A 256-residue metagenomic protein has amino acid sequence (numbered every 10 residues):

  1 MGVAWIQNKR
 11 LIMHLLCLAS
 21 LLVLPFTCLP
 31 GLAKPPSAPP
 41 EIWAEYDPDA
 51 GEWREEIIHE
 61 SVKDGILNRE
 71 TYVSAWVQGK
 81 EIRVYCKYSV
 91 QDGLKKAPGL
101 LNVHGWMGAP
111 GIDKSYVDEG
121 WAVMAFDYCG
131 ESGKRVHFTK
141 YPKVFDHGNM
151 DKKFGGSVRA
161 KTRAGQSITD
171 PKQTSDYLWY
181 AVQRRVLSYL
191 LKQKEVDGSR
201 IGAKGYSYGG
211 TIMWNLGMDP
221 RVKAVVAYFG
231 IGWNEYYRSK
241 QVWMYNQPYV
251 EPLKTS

Functional and structural regions predicted by a protein language model:
M1-M13: N-terminal secretory signal peptides that target proteins for export/translocation
L16-T27: Bacterial N-terminal signal peptides
P30-A33: Boundary at the C-terminal end of the N-terminal hydrophobic targeting segment
E45-L94: N-terminal cap/lid segment of alpha/beta-hydrolase-fold proteins
Y85, K95-G105: Short beta-strand element of the alpha/beta-hydrolase
N102-A109, V123: Serine-hydrolase catalytic-loop signature spanning alpha/beta hydrolases and amidase-signature enzymes
G111, S115-V117, A122-A181, G232-P248: Cap/lid segment of the alpha/beta-hydrolase catalytic domain
R184-P248: Primarily recognizes the serine-hydrolase "nucleophile elbow" in alpha/beta-hydrolase and SGNH/GDSL folds
